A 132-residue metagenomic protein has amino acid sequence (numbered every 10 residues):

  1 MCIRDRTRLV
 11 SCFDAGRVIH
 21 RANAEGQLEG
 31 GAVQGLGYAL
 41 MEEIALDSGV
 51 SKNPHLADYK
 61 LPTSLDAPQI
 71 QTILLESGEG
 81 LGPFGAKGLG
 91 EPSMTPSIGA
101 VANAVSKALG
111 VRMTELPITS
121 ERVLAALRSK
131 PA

Functional and structural regions predicted by a protein language model:
R4-A132: C-terminal catalytic domains of large/alpha subunits in multi-subunit enzymes
